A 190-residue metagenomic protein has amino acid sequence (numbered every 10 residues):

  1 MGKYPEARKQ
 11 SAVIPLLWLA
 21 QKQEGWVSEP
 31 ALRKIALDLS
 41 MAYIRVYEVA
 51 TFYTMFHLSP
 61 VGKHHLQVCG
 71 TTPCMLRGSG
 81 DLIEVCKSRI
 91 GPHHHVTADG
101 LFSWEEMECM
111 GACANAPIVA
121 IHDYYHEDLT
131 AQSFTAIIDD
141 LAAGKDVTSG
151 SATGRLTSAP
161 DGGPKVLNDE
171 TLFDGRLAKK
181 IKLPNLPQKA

Functional and structural regions predicted by a protein language model:
M1-A190: Signature of N-terminal electron-transfer/Fe-S-associated modules in redox systems
